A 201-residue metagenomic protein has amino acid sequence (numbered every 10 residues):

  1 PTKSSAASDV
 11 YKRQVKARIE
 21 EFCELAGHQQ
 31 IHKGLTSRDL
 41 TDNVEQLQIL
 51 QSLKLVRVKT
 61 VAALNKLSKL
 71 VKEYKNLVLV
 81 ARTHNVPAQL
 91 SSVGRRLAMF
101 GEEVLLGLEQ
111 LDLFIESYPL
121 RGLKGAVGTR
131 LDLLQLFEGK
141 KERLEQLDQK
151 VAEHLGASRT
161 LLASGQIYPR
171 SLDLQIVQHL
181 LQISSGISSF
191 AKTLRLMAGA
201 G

Functional and structural regions predicted by a protein language model:
P1-A7, Y11: Single conserved hydrophobic/aromatic residue that forms the stacking wall/gate of nucleotide- or nucleobase-binding
T2-S4, T36, T83: Ser/Thr-centric signal marking residues that sit in or immediately flank functional binding/regulatory motifs
A6-S8, I31, V151: Generic hydrophobic, helix-prone segments enriched in Leu/Val/Ile
R13-Q29, Q89-G201: Internal glycine-rich alpha/beta core junctions
L25-T36, S68: Long, hydrophobic/aromatic-enriched structural stretches that serve as scaffold segments
G34-E45, V127, I187-S189: Conserved phosphate/anionic-ligand binding catalytic regions in large, soluble enzymes, centered on
L40-A88, V93, K140-K141, G156-L172: Long, non-coiled-coil amphipathic alpha-helical linker/lever segments that couple catalytic cores to other domains
